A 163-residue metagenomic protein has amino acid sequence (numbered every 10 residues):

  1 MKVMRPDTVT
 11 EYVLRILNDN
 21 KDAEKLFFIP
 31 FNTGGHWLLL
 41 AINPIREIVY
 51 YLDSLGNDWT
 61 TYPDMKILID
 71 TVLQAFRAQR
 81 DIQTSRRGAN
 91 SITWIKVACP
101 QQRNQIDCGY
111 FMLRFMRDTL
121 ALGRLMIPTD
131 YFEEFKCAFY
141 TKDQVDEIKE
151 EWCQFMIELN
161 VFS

Functional and structural regions predicted by a protein language model:
M1-S163: Cysteine protease-like catalytic core of ubiquitin/ubiquitin-like
